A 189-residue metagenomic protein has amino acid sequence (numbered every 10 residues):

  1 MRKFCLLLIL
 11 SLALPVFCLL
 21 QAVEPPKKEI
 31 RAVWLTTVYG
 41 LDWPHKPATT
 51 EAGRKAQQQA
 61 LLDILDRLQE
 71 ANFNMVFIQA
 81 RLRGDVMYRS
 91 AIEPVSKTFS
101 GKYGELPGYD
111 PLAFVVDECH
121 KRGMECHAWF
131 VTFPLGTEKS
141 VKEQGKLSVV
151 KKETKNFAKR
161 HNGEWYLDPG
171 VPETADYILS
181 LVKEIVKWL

Functional and structural regions predicted by a protein language model:
M1-F4: Positively charged n-region of N-terminal signal peptides that target proteins for export
L7-V16: Bacterial N-terminal signal peptides
P15-K27: Bacterial Sec-dependent signal peptides at the C-terminal "C-region" and cleavage site
E24, Q69, A113-H127: Surface-exposed amphipathic alpha-helices with a cationic face
K28, T36, G40-Q59, D117 (+1 more regions): Active-site-adjacent "subsite" loops/lids of carbohydrate-active enzymes
R31-L35, V76-I78, C126-A128: Hydrophobic faces of well-ordered beta-strands that scaffold small-molecule active sites in alpha/beta enzyme cores
A56-D85, W188-L189: Catalytic domains of carbohydrate-active enzymes, especially glycoside hydrolases
A71-P107: Aromatic-lined carbohydrate-binding/catalytic grooves of carbohydrate-active enzymes
